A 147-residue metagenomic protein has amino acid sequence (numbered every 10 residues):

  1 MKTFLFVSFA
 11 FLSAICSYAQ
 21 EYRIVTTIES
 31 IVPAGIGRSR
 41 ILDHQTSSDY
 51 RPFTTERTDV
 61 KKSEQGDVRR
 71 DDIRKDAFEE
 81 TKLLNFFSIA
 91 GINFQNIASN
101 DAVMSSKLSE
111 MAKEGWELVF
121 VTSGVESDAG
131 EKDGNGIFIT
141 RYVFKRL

Functional and structural regions predicted by a protein language model:
M1-Y22: Bacterial Sec-dependent N-terminal signal peptides
C16-L147: Terminus-proximal functional modules
